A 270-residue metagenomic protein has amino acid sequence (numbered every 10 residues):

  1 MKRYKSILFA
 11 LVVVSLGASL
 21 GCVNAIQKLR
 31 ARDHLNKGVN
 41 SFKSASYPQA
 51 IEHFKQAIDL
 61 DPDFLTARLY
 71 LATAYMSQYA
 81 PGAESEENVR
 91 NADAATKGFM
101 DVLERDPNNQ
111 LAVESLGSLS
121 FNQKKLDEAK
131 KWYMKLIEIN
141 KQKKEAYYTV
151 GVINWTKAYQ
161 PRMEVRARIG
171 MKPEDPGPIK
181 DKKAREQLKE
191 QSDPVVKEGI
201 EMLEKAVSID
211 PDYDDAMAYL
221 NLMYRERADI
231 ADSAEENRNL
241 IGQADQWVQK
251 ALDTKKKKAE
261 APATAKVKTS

Functional and structural regions predicted by a protein language model:
A18-G21: C-terminal motif of bacterial Sec signal peptides marking the signal peptidase cleavage site
V23-A25: Bacterial signal peptide processing site
R30-Q56, L60, P81-S85, R185: Alpha-helical segment of the N-proximal tetratricopeptide repeat
A31, P48, M76-D101, N122 (+2 more regions): Short coil/linker segments at helix-helix boundaries
